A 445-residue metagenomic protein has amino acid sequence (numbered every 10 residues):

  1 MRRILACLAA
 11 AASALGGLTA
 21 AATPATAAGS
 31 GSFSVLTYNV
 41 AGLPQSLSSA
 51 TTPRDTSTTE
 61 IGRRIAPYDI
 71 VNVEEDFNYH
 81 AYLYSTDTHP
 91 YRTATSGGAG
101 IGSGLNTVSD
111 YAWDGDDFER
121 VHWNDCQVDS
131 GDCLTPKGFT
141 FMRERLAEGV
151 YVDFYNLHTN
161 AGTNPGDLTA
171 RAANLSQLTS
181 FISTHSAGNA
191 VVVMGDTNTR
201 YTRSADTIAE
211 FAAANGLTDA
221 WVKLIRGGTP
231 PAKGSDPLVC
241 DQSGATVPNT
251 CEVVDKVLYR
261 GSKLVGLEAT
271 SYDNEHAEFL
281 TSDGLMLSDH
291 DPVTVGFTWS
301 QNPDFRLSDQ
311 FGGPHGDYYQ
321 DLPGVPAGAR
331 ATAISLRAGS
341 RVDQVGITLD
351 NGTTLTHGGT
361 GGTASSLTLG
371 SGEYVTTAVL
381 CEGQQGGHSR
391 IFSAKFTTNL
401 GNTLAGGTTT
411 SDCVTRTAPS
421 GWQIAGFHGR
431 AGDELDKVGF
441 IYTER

Functional and structural regions predicted by a protein language model:
R3-I4, T19-S85, G102, Q301: N-terminal, active-site-proximal structural segment of metallo-dependent hydrolase catalytic domains
A9-G17: Hydrophobic core
F33-V40, I61-H80, M142, D153-L157 (+4 more regions): Active-site beta-strand/loop signature of hydrolases that rely on acidic residues for catalysis
T37-T56, W123-L134, N160-A170: Acidic/histidine-rich helix-loop elements that form or flank divalent-metal/phosphate-binding sites at the catalytic
I70-T159, Y272: Structured beta-strand-rich core segments of catalytic domains in phosphoester-bond hydrolases
T159-L178, N198-A212: Active-site-proximal segments of metal-dependent phosphoesterases and phosphodiesterases across multiple
S183-V191, T199-D304: Metal-dependent phosphoester-hydrolase catalytic domains
N302-R445: Lectin-type carbohydrate-recognition ectodomains
